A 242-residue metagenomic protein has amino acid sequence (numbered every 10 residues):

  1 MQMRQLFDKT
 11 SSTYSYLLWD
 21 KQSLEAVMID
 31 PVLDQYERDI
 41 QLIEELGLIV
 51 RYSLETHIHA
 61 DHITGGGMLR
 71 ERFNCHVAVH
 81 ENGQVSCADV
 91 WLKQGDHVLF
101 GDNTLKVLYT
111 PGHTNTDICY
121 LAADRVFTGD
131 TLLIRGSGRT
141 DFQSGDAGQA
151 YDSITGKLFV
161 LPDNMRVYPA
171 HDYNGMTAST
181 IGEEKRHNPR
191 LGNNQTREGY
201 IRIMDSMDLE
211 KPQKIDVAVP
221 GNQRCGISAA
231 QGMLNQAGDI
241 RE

Functional and structural regions predicted by a protein language model:
M1-L48, C119-T128, R135: Conserved beta-strand hairpin/beta-sheet module of binuclear metal-dependent hydrolase folds, prominently
S12, L33-Y109, R186-H187, G192-N194: Active-site HxH/HxHxD metal-binding segment of metal-dependent hydrolases
L17, H97-A122: Core dinuclear metal-dependent hydrolase active-site scaffold
L18, D30, H57, L69 (+6 more regions): Divalent metal-coordination and catalytic microenvironments
P31, I58, N82-G83, H113-T114 (+4 more regions): Active-site metal-binding loops of divalent metal-dependent hydrolases
V98-G101, V107-P111, T131-L132, Y151-Y173: Divalent-metal coordination cores built from histidine and acidic residues
G138-G145, I181, S206: Divalent metal-binding segments
D152-R166, Y173-E242: Accessory terminal helices/loops
